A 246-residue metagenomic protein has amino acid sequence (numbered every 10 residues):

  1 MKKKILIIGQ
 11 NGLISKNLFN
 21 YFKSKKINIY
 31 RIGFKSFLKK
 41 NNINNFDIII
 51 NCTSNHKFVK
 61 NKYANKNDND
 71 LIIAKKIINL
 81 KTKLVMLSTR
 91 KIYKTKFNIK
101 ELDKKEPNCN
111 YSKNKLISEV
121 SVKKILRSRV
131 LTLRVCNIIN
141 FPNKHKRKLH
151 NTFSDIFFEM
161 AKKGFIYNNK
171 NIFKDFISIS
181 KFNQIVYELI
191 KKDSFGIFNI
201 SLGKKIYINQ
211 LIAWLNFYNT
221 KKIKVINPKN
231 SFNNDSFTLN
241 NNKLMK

Functional and structural regions predicted by a protein language model:
K3-K25: N-terminal Rossmann NAD(P)H-binding glycine-rich loop of SDR-like oxidoreductase domains
F37-I72, K76, R90-K96: NAD(P)H-binding glycine-rich loop region in Rossmannoid oxidoreductase-like domains and their noncatalytic homologs
K75-N108, L131: Conserved Rossmann-fold NAD(P)-dependent oxidoreductase catalytic core, especially the SDR/UDP-sugar
N110, N114: Active-site helix of classical SDR
V120-F173: NAD(P)-dependent short-chain dehydrogenase/reductase
I139-P142, Y167-F176, F198-I206, F232-N233: Glycine-rich Rossmann NAD(P)(H)-binding loop
S154-I166, F173-N199: Alpha-helical substrate-binding/gating segment
N183-S231, D235: Mid/C-terminal beta-alpha module of Rossmann-like enzyme folds, strongest in SDR-family dehydrogenases/epimerases
